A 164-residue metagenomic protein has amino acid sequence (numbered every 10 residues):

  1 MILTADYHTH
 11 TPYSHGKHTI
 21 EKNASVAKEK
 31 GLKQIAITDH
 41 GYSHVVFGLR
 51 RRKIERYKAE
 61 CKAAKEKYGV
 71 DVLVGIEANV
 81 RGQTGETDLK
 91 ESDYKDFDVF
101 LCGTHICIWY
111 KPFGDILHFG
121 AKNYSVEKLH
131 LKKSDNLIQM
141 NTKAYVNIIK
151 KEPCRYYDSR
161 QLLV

Functional and structural regions predicted by a protein language model:
M1-E29: N-terminal active-site segment of His-dependent metallophosphoesterases
I2-T4, Q34-I35, L73: Hydrophobic "anchor" residues on beta-strands that sit immediately upstream of conserved functional sites
T4-S14, I37-Y42, R160-Q161: Histidine-centered catalytic micro-motifs
A24, G31-L32, E91-S92: Short, charged/polar low-complexity linear motifs in solvent-exposed/disordered segments
E29-K30, K150: Short hydrophobic "helix-edge" motifs at membrane interfaces and signal-peptide entry regions
K33-Q34, T38, R155: Short acidic/polar active-site loop segments enriched in Thr and Asp
F47-V164: Extended substrate/RNA-proximal surfaces in nucleic-acid metabolism proteins
